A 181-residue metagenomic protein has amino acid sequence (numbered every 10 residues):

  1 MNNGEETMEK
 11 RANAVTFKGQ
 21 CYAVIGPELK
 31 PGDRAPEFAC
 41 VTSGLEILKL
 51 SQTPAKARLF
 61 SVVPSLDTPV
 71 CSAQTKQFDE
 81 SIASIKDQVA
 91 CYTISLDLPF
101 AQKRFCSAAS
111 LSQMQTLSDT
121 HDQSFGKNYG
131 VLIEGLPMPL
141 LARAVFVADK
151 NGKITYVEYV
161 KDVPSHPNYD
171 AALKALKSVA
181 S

Functional and structural regions predicted by a protein language model:
N2-S181: Chalcogenol-based redox active-site neighborhoods
